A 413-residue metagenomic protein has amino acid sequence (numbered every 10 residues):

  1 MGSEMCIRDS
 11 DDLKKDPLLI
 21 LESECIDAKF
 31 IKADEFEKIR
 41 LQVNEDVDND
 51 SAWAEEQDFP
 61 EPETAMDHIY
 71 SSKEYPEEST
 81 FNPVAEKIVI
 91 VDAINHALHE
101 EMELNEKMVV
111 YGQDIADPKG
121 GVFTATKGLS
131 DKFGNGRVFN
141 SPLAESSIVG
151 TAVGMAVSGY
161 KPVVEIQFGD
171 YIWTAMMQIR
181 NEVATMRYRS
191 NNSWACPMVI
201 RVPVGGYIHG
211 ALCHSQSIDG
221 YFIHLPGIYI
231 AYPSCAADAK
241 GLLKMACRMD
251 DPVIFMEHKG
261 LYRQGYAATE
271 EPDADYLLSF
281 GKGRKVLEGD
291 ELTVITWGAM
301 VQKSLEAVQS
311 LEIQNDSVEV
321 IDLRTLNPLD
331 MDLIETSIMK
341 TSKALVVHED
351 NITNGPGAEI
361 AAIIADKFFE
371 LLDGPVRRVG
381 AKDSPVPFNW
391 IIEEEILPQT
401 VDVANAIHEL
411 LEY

Functional and structural regions predicted by a protein language model:
M1-I7: Short, small-residue-biased leader/transition segments that mark boundaries at the very start of proteins
R8-G136, L143, L372-Y413: Conserved acidic/glycine
M66-M256, G260-L261, E394-E395: Thiamine diphosphate
A93-E100, G241-P252, L261-S310, D332-L333: Glycine-/acidic-rich phosphate or pyrophosphate-binding loops and their flanking alpha/beta elements
G128-N135, Y221, L225, K303-I321: Short helix-loop-beta junction
Q309, D316-S337: Generic long, charged, amphipathic alpha-helical segments
I352-T353, A361-R377: Catalytic-face loop-and-helix region of soluble metabolic enzyme cores
